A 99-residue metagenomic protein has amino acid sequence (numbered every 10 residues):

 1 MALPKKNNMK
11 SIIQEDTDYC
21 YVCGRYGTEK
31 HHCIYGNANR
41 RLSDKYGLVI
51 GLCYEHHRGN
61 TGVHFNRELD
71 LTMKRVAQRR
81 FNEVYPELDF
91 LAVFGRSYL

Functional and structural regions predicted by a protein language model:
M1-Y19, R41-G47: Short, charged surface segments at domain edges that flank catalytic/cofactor-binding sites
K5-K6, R40, K74, R80: Basic side chains
K6-N7, E15-T17, A38, G59 (+2 more regions): Intrinsic-disorder/low-complexity regions
S11-Q14, E68-V84: Charged, low-complexity, helix-prone segments enriched in Lys/Glu/Asp/Gln
Y19-V49, G62-F65: Histidine-centered nuclease catalytic patch
V49-M73: Short Cys/His-centered divalent metal-binding micro-motifs
R75-L99: Short flanking/linker segments adjacent to small metal-binding domains or redox-active Cys/His motifs
